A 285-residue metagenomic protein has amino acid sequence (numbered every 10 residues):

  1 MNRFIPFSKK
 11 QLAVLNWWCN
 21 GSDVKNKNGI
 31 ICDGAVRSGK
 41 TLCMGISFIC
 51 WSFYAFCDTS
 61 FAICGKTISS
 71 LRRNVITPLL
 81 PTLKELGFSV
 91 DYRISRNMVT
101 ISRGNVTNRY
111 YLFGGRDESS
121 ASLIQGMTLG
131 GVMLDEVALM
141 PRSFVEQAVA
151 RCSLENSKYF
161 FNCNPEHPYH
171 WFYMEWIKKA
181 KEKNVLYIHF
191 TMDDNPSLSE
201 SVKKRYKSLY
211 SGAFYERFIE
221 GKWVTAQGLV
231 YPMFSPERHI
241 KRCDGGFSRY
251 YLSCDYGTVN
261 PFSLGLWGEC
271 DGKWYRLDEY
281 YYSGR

Functional and structural regions predicted by a protein language model:
M1-G29: Pre-P-loop entry segment of helicase/translocase ATPase cores
K27-N97, Y173-M174: Conserved P-loop
S69, D135-L139: Catalytic acidic motif of RecA-like/P-loop NTPases
R72-G130: Inter-Walker segment of RecA-like/P-loop motor cores
G131, L139-L209: ASCE P-loop NTPase helicase motor core
N195-C254: ATPase catalytic-site recognition across NTP-hydrolyzing enzymes
G245-E269: Gly/Thr-rich phosphate-binding beta-strand-loop-beta motif of the actin/hexokinase/Hsp70
L266-R285: Nucleic-acid-processing active sites and adjacent nucleic-acid-binding tracks, predominantly divalent metal-dependent
